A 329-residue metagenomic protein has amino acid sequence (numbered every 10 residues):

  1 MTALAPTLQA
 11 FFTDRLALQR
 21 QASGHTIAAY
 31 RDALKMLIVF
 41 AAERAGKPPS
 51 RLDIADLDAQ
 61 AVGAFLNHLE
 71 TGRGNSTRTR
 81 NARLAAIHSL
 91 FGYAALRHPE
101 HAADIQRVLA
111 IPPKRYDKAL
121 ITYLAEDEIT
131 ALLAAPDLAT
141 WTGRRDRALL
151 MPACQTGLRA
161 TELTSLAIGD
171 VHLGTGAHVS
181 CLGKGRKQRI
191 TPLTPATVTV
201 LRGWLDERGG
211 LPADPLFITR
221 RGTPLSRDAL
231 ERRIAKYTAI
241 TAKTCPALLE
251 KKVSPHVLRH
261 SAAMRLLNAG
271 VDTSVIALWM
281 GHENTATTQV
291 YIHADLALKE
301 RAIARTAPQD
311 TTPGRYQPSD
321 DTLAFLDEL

Functional and structural regions predicted by a protein language model:
M1-L329: Conserved catalytic core of the tyrosine transesterase superfamily
